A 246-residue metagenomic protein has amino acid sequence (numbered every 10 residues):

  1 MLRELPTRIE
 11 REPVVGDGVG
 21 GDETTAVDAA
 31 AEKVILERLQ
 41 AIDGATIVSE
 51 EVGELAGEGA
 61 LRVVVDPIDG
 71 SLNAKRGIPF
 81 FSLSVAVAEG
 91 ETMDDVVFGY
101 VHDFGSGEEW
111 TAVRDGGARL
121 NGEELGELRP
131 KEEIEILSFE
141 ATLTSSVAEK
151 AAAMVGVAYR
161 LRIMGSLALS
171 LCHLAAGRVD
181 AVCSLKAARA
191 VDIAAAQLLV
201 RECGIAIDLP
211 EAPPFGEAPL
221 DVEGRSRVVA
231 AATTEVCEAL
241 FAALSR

Functional and structural regions predicted by a protein language model:
M1-E10, A152-V155, C172-R246: Oxyanion/phosphate-interacting regions
M1-I68, F241-R246: N-terminal subdomain of lithium-sensitive/metallo-dependent phosphomonoesterases centered on the IMPase/IPPase/PAP
D28, L39, S71, A112 (+2 more regions): Residue-level signal for inorganic ion chemistry
T46, F98, D180-A181: Short, Asp-centered acidic motifs that coordinate Mg2+ and/or phosphate in catalytic or ligand-binding sites
T46-E50, V65, A74, L120 (+2 more regions): General beta-strand structural signal in soluble alpha/beta enzymes
R62-D95: Glycine-rich active-site/cofactor-binding loop and its immediate structural neighborhood
S82, A86-C172, E223-R246: Acidic beta-strand-loop-alpha-helix segment within the catalytic core of divalent metal-dependent phosphate-processing
